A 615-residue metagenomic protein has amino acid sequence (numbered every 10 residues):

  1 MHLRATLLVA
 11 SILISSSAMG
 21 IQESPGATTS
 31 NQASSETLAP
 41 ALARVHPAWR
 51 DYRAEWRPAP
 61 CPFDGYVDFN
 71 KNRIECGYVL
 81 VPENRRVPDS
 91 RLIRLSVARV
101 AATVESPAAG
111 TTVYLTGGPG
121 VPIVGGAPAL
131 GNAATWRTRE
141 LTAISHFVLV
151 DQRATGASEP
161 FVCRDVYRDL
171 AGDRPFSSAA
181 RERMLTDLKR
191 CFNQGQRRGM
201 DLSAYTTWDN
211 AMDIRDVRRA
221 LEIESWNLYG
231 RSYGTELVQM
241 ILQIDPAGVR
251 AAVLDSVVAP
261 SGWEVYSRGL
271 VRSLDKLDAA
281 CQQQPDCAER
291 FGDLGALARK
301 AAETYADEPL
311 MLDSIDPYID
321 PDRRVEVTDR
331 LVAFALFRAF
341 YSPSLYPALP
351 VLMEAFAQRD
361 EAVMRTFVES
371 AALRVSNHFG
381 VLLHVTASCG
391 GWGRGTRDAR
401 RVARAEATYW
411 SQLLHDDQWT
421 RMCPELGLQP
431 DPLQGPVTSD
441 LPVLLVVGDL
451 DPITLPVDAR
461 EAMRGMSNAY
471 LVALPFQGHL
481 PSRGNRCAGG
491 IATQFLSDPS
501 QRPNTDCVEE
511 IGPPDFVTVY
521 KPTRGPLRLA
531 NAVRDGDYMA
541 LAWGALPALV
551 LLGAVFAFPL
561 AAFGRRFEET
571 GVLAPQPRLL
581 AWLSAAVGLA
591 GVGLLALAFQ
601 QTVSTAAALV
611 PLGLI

Functional and structural regions predicted by a protein language model:
G20-S178, G295-T304, L428, G489-G490 (+4 more regions): Catalytic-loop region of hydrolases
T37-D51, D64, L297-L441, L527-G613: Alpha/beta-hydrolase fold active-site neighborhood
P122, M212, G230-M240: Glycine-rich nucleophile elbow surrounding the catalytic serine of serine-hydrolase chemistry
C163, Y167-D173, V238-A301, A357-Q358 (+1 more regions): A catalytic-pocket lid/entrance helix-loop region that shapes and gates access to the active site across common
Q196, A211-S225: Conserved acidic catalytic loop of the alpha/beta-hydrolase fold
L445-L450: Conserved strand-to-loop "acid loop" that flanks and positions the catalytic carboxylate
P452-V457: Conserved alpha/beta-hydrolase "acid-adjacent" motif
Q477-R486: Catalytic histidine-centered segment of alpha/beta-hydrolase-like enzymes
